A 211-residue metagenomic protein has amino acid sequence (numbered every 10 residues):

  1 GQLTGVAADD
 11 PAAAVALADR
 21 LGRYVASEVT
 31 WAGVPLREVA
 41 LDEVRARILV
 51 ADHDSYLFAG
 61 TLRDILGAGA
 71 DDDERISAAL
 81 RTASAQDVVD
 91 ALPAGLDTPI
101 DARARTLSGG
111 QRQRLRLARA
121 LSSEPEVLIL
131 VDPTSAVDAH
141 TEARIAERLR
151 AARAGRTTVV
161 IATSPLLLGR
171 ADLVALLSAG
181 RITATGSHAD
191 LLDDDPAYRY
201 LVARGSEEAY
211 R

Functional and structural regions predicted by a protein language model:
G1-A26: Glycine-rich P-loop/Walker A and Walker A-like loops and their local beta1-loop-alpha1 context in P-loop NTPases
E28-E43: ABC ATPase NBD Q-loop/coupling interface
R63-D101, E126, E147, G155: ABC ATPase nucleotide-binding domain helical subdomain, centered on the C-loop/LSGGQ "ABC signature"
A91, E147, A154, T163-R211: C-terminal portion of ABC ATPase nucleotide-binding domains
P99, T106-L115, E142: ABC ATPase nucleotide-binding domain signature region
L117, I161: Hydrophobic anchor residue at the start of the ABC signature
L128-D132: Catalytic Walker B motif of ABC-type/P-loop ATPase nucleotide-binding domains
